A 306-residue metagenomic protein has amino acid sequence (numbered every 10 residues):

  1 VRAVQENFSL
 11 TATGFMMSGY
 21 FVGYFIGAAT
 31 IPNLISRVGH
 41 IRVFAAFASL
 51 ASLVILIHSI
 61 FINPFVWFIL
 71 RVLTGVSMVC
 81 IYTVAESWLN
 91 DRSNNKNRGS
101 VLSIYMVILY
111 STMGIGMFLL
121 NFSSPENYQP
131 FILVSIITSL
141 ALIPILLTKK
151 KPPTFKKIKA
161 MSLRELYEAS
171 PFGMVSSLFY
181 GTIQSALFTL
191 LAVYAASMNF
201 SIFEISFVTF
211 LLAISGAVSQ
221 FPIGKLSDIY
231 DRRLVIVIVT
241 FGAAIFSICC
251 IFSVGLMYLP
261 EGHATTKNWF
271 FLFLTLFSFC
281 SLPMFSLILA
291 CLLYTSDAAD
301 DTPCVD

Functional and structural regions predicted by a protein language model:
F21-F25, A29, M113-G114, A213-A217 (+1 more regions): Residue-level signature of mid-helix packing/kink "hotspots" within the transmembrane helices of 12-pass Major
A28-G39, Q220-D231: Helix-to-loop junctions at the C-terminal end of transmembrane segments in multipass secondary transporters
V43-L56, V235-I248: Structural signature of the two symmetry-related core transmembrane helices
F61-I62, D231, S253-V254: Helix-breaking motifs and short loop linkers at transmembrane-helix boundaries and internal kinks in secondary membrane
F65-L73, N268-L276: Paired small-residue
T74-Y105: Cytoplasmic helix-loop-helix junction between adjacent transmembrane helices in 12-TM secondary transporters
S135-T154: C-terminal membrane-cytosol helix-exit motif in multi-pass small-molecule transporters
Y294-D301: Conserved small/polar residues in nucleotide/adenosyl-binding loops
